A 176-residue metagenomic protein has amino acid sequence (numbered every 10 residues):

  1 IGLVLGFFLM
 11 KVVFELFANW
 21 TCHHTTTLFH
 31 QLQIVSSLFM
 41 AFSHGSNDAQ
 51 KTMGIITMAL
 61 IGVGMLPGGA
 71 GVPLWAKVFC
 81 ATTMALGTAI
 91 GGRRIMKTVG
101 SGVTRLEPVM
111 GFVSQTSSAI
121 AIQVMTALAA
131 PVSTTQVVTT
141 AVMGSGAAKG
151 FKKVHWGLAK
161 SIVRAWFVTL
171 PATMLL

Functional and structural regions predicted by a protein language model:
I1-L176: Multi-pass alpha-helical transmembrane bundle typical of ion/small-solute transporters and intramembrane aspartyl
